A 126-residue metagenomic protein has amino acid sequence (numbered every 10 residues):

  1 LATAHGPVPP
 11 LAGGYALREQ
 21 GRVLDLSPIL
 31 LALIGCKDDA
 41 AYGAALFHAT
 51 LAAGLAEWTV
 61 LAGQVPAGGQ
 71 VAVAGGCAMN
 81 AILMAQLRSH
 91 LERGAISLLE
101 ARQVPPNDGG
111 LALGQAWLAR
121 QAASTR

Functional and structural regions predicted by a protein language model:
L1-G68, I82-R88: A contiguous, well-structured pocket-lining segment that forms one wall/lid of small-molecule binding clefts in soluble
L1-T3, G76, G109: A glycine-rich phosphate-binding loop feature that marks nucleotide/adenosyl-phosphate handling sites
A44, H48, G76, R102: Glycine- and other small-residue-rich loops at beta-strand/loop junctions that grip anionic moieties
A49, L99-R126: Glycine-rich phosphate-binding/hydrolytic loop that grips phosphoryl groups
A62-G69, R93-S97, A123-R126: Secondary-structure transition/capping motifs at alpha-helix termini and the adjoining loop/turn into the next element
Q70-A74, L87-L111: Conserved phosphate-binding/catalytic loops in two-lobed NTP-binding clefts
C77-H90, Q115: Short glycine/threonine-rich loop-to-helix capping motif typified by GTGT followed within a few residues by an Asp-Pro
